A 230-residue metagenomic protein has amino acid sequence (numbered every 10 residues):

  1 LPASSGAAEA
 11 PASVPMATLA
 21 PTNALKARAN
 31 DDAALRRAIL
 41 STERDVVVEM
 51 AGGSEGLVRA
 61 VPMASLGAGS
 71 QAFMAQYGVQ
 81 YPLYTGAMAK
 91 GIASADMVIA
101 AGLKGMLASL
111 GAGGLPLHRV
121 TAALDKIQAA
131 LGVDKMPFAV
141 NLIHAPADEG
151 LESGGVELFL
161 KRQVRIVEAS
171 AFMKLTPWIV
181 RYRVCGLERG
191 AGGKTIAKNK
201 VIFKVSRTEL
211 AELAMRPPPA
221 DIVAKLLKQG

Functional and structural regions predicted by a protein language model:
G6-G230: Active-site entrance/lid segments in N-terminal catalytic domains of soluble metabolic enzymes
